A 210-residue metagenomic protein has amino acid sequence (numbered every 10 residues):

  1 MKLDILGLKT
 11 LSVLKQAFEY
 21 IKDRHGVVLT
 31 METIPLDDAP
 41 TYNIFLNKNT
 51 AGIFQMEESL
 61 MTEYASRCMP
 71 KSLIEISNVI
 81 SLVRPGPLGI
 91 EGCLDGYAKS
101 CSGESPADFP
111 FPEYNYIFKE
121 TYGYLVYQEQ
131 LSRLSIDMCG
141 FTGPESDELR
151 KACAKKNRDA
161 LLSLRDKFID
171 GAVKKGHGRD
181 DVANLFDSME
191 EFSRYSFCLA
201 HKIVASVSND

Functional and structural regions predicted by a protein language model:
M1-D210: Mg2+-dependent phosphoryl-transfer active-site scaffold
